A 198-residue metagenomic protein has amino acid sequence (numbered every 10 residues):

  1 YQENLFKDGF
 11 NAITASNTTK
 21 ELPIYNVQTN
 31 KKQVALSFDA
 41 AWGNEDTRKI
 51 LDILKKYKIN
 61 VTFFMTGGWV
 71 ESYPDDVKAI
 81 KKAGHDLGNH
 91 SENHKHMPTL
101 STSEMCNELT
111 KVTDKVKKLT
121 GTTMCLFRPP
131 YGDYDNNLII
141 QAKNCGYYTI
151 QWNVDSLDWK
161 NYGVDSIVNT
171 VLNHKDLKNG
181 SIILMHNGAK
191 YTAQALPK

Functional and structural regions predicted by a protein language model:
F6-L100, E104-K118, M124, P197: Active-site beta->alpha N-cap acidic-glycine motif
F38-A41, F64-G68, S91-E92, R128-G132 (+2 more regions): Active-site-proximal beta-strand/loop segments in catalytic clefts of secreted hydrolases
N44-D46, K95-T122, D133-N179, Y191-A195: Alpha-helical scaffold elements lining the catalytic groove of polysaccharide deacetylases
Y57, A83, C145, N179-G180: Structured helix-beta-strand junction loops
I182-M185, K198: Conserved short hydrophobic patches within well-ordered secondary structure
